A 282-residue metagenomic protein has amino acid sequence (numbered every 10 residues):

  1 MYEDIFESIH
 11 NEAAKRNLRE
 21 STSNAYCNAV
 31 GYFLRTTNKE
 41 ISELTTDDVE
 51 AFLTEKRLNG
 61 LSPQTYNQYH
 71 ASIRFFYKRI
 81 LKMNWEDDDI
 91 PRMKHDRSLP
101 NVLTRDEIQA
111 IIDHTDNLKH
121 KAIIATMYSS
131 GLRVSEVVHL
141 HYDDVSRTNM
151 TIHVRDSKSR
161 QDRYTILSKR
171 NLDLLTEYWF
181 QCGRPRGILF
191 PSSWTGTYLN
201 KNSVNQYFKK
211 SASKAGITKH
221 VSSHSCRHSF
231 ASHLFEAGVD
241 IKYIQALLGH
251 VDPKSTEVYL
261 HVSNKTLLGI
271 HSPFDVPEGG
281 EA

Functional and structural regions predicted by a protein language model:
M1-A282: Conserved catalytic core of the tyrosine transesterase superfamily
